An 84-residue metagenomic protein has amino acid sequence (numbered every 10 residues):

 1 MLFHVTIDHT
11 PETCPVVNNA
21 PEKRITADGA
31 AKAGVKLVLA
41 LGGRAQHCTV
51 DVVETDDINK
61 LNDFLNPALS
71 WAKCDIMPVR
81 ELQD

Functional and structural regions predicted by a protein language model:
M1-C48, D56-N59, R80-D84: Short S/T/G/P-rich N-terminal loop/turn motif that feeds into the first structured element of a domain
P21-E22, P67-L69: Short, solvent-exposed amphipathic alpha-helical segments in soluble enzyme and RNA/protein-processing domains
I58-P67: Short, electropositive alpha-helical surface patch
W71-L82: Conserved short beta-strand edge segments in small beta-sheet-based binding/regulatory domains
